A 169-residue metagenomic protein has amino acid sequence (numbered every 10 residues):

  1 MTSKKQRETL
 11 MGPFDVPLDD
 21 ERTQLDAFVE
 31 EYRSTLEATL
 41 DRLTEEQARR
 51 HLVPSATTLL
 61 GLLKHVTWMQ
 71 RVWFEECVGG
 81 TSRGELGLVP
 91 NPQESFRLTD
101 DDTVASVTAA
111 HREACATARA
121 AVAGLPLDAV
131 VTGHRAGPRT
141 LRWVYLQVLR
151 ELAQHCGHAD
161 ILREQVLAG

Functional and structural regions predicted by a protein language model:
T2-D15, R22-D41, E45-Q93, G133-G169: Short, contiguous alpha-helical
E94-T132, R142-V148: Acidic/histidine-rich alpha-helical segments that form the ligand environment of transition-metal centers
